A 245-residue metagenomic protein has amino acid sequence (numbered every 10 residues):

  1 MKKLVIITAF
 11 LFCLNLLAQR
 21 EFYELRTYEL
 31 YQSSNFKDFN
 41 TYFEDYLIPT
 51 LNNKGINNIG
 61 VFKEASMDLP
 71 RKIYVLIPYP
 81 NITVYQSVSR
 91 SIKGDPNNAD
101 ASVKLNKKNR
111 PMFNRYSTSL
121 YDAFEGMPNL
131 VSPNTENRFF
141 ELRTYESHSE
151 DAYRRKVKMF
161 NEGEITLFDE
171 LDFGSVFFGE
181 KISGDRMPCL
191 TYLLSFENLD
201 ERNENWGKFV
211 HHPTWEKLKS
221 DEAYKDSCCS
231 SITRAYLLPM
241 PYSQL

Functional and structural regions predicted by a protein language model:
M1-E21: Bacterial Sec-dependent N-terminal signal peptides
A18-A99, V103-K217, K225-L245: Short S/T/G/P-rich N-terminal loop/turn motif that feeds into the first structured element of a domain
